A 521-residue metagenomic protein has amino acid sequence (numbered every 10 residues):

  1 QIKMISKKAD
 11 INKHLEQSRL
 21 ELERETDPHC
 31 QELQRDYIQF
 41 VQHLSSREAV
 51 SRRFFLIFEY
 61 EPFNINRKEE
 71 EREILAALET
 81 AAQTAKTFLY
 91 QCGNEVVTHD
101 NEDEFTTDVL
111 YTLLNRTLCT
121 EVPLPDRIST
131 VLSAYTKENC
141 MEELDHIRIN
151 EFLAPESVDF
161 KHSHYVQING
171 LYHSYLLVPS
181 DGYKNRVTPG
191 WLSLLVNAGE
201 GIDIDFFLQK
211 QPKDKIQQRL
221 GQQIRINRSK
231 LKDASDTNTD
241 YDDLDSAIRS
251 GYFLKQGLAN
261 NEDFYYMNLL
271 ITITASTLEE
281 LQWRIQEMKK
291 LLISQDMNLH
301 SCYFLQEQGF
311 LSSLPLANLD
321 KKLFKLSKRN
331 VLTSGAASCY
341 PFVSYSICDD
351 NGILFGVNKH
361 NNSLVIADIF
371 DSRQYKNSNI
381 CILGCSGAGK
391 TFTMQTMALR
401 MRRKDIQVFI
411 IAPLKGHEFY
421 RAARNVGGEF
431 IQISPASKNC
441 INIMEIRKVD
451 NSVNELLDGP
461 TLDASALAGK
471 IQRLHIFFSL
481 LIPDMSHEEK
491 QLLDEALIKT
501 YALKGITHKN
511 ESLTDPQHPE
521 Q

Functional and structural regions predicted by a protein language model:
Q1, D350-S434: Glycine-rich phosphate-binding loop of nucleotide-binding enzymes
Q1-F342: Extended, folded cores of ATP/NTP-driven motor/assembly subunits in large transport and secretion machines
I5-R24, Q34, T396-T507: Switch/coupling segment of Walker-type NTPase motor domains
K7-A9, E61, S276, F304 (+4 more regions): An acidic- and aromatic-residue-enriched active-site/binding cleft used to recognize and process polar
Q42-S45, A85, S163, Q256-N260 (+6 more regions): Generic recognition of flexible, low-complexity loop/linker segments
V50, E79, Y265, Q282 (+5 more regions): Conserved structured core elements
I65, E73-A76, D263, E279 (+2 more regions): Non-catalytic, charge-rich alpha-helical accessory subdomains
N330-N362: Pre-P-loop entry segment of helicase/translocase ATPase cores
